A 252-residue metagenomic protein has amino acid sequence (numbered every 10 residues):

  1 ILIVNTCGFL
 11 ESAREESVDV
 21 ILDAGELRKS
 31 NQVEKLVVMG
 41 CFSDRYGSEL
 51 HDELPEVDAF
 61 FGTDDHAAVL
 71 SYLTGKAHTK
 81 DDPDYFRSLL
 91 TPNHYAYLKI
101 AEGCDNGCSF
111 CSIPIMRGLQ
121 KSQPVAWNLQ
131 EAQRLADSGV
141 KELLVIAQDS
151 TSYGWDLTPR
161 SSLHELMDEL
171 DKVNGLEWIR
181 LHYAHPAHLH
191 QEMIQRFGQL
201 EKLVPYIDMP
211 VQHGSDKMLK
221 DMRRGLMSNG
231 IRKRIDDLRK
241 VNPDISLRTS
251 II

Functional and structural regions predicted by a protein language model:
I1-Y153, E192, L203, I207 (+2 more regions): Proteins enriched for Cys/Gly/acidic motifs involved in redox and nucleic-acid/cofactor modification
L36-G40, R45, D137-I252: Conserved SAM/AdoMet-binding glycine-rich loop
